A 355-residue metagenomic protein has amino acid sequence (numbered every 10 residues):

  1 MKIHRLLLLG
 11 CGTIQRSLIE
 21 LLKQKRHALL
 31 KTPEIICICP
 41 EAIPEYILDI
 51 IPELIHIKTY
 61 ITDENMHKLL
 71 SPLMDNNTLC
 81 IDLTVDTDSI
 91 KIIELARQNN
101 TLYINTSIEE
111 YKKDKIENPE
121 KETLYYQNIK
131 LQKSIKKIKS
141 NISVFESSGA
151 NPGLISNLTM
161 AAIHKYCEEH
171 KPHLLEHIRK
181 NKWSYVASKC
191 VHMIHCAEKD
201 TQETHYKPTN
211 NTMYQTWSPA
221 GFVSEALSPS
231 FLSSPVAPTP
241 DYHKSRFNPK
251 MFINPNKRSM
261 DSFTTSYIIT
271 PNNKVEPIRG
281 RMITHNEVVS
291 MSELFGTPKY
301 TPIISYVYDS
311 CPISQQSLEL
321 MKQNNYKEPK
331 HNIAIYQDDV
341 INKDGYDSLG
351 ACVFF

Functional and structural regions predicted by a protein language model:
L7-G10: Conserved N-terminal Rossmann-fold NAD(P)-binding element of oxidoreductases
Q15-R16: N-terminal Rossmann-fold NAD(P) dinucleotide-binding loop
K31-I47: NAD(P)-binding Rossmann-fold cofactor-contacting core
I51-E64: Rossmann-fold cofactor-recognition segment
L79-S89, N100: N-terminal glycine-rich "phosphate-gripper" loop used for MgATP/nucleotide binding and carboxylate activation
I93, R97, T106-I142: Rossmann-fold NAD(P)-binding glycine/threonine-rich loop
T123-C190: Adenosine-phosphate binding glycine-rich loop
H164-F355: C-terminal catalytic/substrate-binding lobe primarily of soluble NAD(P)-dependent oxidoreductases
